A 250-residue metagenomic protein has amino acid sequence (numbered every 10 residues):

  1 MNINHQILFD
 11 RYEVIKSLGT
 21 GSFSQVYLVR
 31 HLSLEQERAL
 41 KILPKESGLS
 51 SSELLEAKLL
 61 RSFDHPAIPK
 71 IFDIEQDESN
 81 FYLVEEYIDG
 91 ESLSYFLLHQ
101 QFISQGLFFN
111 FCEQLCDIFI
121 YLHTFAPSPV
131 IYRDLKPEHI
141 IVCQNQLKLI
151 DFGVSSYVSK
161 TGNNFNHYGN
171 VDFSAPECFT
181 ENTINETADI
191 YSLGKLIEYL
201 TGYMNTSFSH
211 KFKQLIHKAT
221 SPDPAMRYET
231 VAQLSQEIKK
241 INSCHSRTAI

Functional and structural regions predicted by a protein language model:
Q25, L32-S50: ATP-binding glycine-rich loop module of kinase domains
P44-S62: AlphaC helix of the eukaryotic protein kinase fold
I74: Activation-segment/catalytic-loop signature of the eukaryotic protein kinase fold
E78-S92: Conserved short submotifs of the Hanks-type protein kinase catalytic core that shape the nucleotide-binding pocket
D117-V130: Protein kinase catalytic-loop region centered on the HRD/HxD motif
N164-E177: Conserved activation segment of eukaryotic-like protein kinases, specifically the C-terminal portion of the activation
D189: Conserved catalytic-loop aspartate of Hanks-type protein kinases
